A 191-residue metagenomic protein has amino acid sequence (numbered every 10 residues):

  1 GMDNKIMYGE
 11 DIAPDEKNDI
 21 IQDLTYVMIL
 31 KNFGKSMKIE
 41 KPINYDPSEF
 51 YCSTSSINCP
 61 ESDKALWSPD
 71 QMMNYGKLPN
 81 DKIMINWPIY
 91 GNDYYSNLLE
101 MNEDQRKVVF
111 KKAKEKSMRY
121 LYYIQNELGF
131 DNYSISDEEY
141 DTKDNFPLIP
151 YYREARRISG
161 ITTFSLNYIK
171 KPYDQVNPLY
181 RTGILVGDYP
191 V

Functional and structural regions predicted by a protein language model:
G1-V191: Flavin (FAD/FMN)-binding glycine-rich loop and adjacent Rossmann-like elements that form
